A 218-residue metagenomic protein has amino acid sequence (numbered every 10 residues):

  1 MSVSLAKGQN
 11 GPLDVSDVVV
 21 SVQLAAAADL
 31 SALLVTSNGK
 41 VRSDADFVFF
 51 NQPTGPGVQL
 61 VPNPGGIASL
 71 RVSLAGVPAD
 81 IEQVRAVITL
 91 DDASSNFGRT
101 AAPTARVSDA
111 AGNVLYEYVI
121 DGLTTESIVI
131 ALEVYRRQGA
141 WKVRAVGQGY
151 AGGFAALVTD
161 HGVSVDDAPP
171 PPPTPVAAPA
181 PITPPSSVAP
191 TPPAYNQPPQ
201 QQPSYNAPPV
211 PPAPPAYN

Functional and structural regions predicted by a protein language model:
M1-N218: Intrinsic-disorder/low-complexity signal
